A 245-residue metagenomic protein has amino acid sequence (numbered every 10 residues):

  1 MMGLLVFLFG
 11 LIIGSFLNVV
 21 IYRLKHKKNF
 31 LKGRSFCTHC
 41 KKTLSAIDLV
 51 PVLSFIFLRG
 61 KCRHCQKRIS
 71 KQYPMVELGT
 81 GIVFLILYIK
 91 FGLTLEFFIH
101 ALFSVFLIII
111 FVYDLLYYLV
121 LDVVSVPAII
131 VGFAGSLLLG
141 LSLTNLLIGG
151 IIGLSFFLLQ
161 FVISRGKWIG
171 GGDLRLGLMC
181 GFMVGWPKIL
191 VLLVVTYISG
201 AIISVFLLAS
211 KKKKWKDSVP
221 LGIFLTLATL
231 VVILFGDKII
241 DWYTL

Functional and structural regions predicted by a protein language model:
M1-I12, Y88-I89, F133-L139, A228-L245: Hydrophobic alpha-helical transmembrane segments
V6, L102-S199, W242-L245: Functional transmembrane core segments of multi-pass inner-membrane proteins
L17-Q72, L221: Membrane-proximal soluble regions of multi-pass membrane proteins
Y22, F84-Y88, L107-D114, G132-L139 (+3 more regions): Structural signal for membrane-spanning alpha-helices in multi-pass inner-membrane proteins, emphasizing helix cores
D48-K61, E77-G81, F97-I109, S142-F156: Hydrophobic, membrane-facing alpha-helical anchors
V76-V83, V124-V131, L174-L176, L221-T226: Core segments of transmembrane alpha-helices that mediate helix-helix packing or line hydrophobic substrate/ligand
Y88-I99: Transmembrane helix-loop-helix
V205-V231: Interfacial loop-to-transmembrane junctions
